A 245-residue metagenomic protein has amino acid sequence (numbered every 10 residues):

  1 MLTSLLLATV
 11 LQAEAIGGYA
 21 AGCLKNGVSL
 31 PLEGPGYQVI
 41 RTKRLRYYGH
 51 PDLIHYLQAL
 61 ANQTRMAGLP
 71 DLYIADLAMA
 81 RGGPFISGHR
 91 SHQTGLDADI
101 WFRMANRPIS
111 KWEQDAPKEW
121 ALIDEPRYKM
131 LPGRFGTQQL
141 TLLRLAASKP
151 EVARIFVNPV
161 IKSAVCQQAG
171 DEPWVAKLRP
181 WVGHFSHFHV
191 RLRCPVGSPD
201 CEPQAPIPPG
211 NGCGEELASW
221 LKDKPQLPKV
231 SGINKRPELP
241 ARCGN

Functional and structural regions predicted by a protein language model:
T3-L11: Hydrophobic alpha-helical targeting segments used for export or membrane insertion
Q12-A75, F135-L142, V152: Active-site acidic/histidine clusters and adjacent loop/turn architecture that either coordinate catalytic ions
Y56-S87, F156-K177: Extended, low-complexity, intrinsically disordered C-terminal regulatory tails of eukaryotic serine/threonine kinases
N62-M66, M79, A105-N106, A147-E151: Sec-exported extracytoplasmic/periplasmic mature domains
A67-L69, Q93-D97, F185-H187: Extracytoplasmic
M79-P132, V190: Acidic/His-rich structured neighborhood in mature extracellular/periplasmic domains
Q114-N245: Catalytic cores and adjacent binding grooves of peptidoglycan-active enzymes
